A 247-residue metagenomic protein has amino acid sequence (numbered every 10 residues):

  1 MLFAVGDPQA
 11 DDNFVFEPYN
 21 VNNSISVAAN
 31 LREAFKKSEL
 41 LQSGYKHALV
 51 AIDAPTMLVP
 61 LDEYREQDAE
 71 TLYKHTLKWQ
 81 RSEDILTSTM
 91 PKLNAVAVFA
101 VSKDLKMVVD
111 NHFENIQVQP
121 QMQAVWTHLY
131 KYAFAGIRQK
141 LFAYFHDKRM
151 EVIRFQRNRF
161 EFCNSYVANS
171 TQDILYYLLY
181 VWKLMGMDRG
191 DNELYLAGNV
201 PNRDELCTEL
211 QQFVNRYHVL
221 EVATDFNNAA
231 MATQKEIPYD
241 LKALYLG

Functional and structural regions predicted by a protein language model:
M1-G247: Hydrophobic/aromatic-enriched cytosolic interaction surfaces used to assemble or bind macromolecules
